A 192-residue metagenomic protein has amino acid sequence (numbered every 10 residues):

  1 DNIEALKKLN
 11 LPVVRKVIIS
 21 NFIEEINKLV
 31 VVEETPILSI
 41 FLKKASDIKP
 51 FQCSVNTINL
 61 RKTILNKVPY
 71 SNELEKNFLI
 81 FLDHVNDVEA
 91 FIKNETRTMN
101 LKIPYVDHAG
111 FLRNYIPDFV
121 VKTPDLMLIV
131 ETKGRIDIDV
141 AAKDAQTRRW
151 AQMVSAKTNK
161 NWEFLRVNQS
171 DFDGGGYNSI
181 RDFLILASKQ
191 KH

Functional and structural regions predicted by a protein language model:
D1-I116, K122-L128, T132-H192: Intrinsically disordered, low-complexity, repeat-rich regions that form long N- or C-terminal tails or large
